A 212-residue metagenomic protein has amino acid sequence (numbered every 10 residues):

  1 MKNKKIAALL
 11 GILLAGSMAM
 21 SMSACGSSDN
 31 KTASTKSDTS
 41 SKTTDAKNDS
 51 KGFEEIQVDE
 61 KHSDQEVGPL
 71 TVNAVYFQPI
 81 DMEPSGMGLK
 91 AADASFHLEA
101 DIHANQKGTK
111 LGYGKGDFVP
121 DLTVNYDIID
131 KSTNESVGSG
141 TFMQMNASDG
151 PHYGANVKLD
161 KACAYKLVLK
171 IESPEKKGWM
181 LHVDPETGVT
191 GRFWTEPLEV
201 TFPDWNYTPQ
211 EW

Functional and structural regions predicted by a protein language model:
M20-A24: C-terminal motif of bacterial Sec signal peptides marking the signal peptidase cleavage site
G26-D29: Bacterial signal peptide processing site
D81-E83, L98-D117: Short amphipathic, basic-aromatic surface patches that mediate peripheral association with negatively charged
A92-A94, Y113-V124: Short coil-to-beta strand junction motifs in C2/discoidin
G138-N146: Solvent-exposed serine/threonine-rich low-complexity stretches and specific carbohydrate-binding patches
A147-G154: Aromatic sugar-binding surface patches on proteins that engage polysaccharides or sugar-phosphate polymers
E172-H182: Short acidic/polar inter-strand loop motif in beta-rich domains
M180-W212: Short beta-strand elements
